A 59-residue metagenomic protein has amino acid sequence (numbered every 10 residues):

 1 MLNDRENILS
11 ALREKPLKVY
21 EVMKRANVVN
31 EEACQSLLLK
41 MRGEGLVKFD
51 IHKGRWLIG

Functional and structural regions predicted by a protein language model:
M1-L2, F49-G59: Short, cationic-aromatic polyanion-contact patches
M1-L9, E31: Short, leucine-enriched amphipathic alpha-helices that occur as contiguous helical runs
A11-K15: Short helix-to-turn junction characteristic of helix-turn-helix DNA-binding domains, especially the helix
P16-A26: Short acidic, hydrophobic short linear motifs in intrinsically disordered regions
R25, S36, G54-R55: Residue-level "edge-of-site" marker
V29-K40: Short amphipathic alpha-helical interaction segments
G45: Glycine-centered, phosphate/nucleic-acid-interacting loop/turn motifs that mediate DNA/RNA or nucleotide
